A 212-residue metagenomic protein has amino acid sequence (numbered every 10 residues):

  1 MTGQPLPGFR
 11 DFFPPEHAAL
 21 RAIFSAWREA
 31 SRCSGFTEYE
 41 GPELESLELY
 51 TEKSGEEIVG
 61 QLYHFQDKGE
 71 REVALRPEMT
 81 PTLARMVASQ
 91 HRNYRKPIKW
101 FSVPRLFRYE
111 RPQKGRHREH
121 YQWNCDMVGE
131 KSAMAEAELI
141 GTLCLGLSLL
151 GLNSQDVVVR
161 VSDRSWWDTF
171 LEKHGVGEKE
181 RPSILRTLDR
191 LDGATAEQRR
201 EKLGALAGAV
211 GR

Functional and structural regions predicted by a protein language model:
M1-R212: Extended, charged alpha-beta segments that form solvent-exposed binding/catalytic grooves in nucleic-acid-handling
